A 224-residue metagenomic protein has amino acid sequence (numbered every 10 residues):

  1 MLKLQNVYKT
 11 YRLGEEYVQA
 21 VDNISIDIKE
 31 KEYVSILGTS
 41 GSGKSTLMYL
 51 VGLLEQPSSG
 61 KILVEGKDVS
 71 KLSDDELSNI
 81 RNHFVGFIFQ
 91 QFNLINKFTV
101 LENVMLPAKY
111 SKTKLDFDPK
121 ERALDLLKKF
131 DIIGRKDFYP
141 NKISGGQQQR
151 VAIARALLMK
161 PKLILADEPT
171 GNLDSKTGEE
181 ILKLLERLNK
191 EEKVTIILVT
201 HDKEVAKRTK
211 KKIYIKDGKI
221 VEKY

Functional and structural regions predicted by a protein language model:
M1-L2, Y224: Short, Lys/Arg-enriched, disordered terminal segments
L2-I24, I28-R208, K212: ABC family nucleotide-binding domain
K212-Y224: H-loop (His-switch) and adjacent beta-strand-loop-beta switch element of ABC-type ATPase nucleotide-binding domains
